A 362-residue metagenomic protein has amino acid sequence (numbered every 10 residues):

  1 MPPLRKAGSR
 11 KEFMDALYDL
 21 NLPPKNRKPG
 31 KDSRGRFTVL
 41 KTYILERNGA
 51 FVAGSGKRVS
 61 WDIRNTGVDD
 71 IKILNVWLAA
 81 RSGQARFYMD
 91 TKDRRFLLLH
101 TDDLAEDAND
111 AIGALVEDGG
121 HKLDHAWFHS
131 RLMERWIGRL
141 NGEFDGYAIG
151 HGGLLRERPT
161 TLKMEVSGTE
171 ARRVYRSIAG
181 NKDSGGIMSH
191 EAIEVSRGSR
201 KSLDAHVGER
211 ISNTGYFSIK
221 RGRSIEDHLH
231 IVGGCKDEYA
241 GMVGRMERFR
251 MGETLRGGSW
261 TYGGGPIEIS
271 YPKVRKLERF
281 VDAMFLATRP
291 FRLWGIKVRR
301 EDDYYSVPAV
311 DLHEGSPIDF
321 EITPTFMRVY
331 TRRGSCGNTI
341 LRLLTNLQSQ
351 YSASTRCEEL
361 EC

Functional and structural regions predicted by a protein language model:
M1-R95, T101-S199, W260-C362: Intrinsically disordered, low-complexity polar/charged tails and linkers
F87-V116, I211-R248, G334: Charged, amphipathic alpha-helical scaffolding segments
R172-G234: Long, hydrophobic alpha/beta structural blocks
R248-F249, E253-W260, G264: Acidic, serine/threonine- and proline-rich low-complexity intrinsically disordered segments
